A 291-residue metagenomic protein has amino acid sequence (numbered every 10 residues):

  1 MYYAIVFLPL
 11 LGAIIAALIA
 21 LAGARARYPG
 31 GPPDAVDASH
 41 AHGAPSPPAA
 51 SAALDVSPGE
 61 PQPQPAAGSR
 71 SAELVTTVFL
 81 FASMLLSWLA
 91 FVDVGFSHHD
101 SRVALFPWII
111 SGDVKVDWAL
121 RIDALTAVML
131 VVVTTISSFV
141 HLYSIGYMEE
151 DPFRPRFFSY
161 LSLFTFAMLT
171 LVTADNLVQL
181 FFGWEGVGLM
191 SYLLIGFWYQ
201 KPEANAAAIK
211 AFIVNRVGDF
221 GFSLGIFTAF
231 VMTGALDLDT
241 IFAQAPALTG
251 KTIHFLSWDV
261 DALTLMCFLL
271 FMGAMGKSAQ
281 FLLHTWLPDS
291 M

Functional and structural regions predicted by a protein language model:
M1-M291: ...captures the hydrophobic TM-helix bundle architecture rather than a specific catalytic motif, and can also fire on
